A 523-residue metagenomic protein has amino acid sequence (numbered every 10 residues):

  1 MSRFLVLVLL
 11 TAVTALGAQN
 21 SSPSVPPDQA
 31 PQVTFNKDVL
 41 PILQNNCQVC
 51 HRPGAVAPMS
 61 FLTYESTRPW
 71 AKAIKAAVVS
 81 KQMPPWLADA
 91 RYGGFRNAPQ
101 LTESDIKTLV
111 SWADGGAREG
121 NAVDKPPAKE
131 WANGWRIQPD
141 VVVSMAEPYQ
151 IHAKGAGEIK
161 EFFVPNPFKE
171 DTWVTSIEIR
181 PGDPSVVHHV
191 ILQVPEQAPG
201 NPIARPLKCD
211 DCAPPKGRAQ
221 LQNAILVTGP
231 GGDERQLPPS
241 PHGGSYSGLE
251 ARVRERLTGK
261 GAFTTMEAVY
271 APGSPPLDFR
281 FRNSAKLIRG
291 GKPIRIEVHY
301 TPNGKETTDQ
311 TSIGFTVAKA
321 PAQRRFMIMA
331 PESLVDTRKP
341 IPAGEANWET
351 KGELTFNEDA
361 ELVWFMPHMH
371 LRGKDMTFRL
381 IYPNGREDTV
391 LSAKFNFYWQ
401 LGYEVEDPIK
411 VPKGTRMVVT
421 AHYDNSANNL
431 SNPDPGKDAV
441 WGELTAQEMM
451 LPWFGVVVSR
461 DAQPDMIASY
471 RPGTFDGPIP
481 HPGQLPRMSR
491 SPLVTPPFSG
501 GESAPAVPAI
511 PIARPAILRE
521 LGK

Functional and structural regions predicted by a protein language model:
M1-S2, E196: Short linear, low-complexity motifs centered on an aromatic residue
S2, S21-S24, S499, S503: Serine residues within intrinsically disordered or low-complexity segments
R3-A15: Bacterial N-terminal signal peptides
A12, P41-Q44, I203-P206: Processing junctions and N-termini across compartments
L16-K169, S176, R180, G291-E297 (+2 more regions): Aromatic- and Gly/Pro-enriched helix-to-coil junctions and flexible linker segments
G17, G244, G500-G501: Residue-identity detector for glycine
K107-W135, P148, H152, P199-C212 (+3 more regions): Activation corresponds to long, low-complexity, non-globular regions
R136-A462, F475, G483-L485: His-enriched metal-coordination microenvironments in redox/metal-binding proteins
